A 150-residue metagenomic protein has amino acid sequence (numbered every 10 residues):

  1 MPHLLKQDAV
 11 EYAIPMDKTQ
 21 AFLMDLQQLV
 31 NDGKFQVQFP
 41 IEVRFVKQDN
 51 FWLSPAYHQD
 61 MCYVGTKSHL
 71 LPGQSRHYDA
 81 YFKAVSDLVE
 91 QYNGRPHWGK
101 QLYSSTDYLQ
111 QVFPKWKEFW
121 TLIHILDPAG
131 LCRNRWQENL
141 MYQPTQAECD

Functional and structural regions predicted by a protein language model:
M1-V112: Substrate-recognition/cap regions that form aromatic- and gly/pro-loop-enriched pockets for small-molecule ligands
Y81, E90-D150: Activity-critical C-terminal alpha-helical subdomain
